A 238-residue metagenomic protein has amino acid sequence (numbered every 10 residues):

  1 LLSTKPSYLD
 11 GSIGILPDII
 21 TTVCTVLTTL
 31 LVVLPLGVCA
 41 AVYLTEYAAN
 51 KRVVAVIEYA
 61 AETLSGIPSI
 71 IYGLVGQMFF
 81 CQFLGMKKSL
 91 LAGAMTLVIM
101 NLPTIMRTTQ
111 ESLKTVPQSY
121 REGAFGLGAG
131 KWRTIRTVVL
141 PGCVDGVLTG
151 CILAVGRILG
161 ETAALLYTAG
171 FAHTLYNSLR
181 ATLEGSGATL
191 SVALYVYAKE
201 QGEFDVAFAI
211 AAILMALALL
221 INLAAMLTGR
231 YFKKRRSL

Functional and structural regions predicted by a protein language model:
L1-T29, N50, V196-F204: Periplasmic/extracellular loop-to-transmembrane helix junction in inner-membrane transport proteins
P6-L9, I13, L165-M215: Interhelical loop and adjacent transmembrane-helix boundary motif in polytopic membrane transport permeases
I20, C24-V32, L36, A40 (+4 more regions): Hydrophobic alpha-helical transmembrane segments of multipass integral membrane proteins, especially permease/channel
T29-A61, L74, A225-K234: Transmembrane-helix boundary motif in ABC transporter permease subunits
L30, T108-T109, K131-A169: Transmembrane alpha-helices
L44, A48-E58, V116-T149: Amphipathic cytosolic juxtamembrane alpha-helices at the membrane-cytosol interface of multi-pass membrane transporters
L44, Q110, K114, I152 (+1 more regions): C-terminal transmembrane helix and the adjacent membrane-cytosol boundary/short C-terminal tail of inner/organellar
E62-V98: Generic hydrophobic transmembrane alpha-helix motif, especially the helices
